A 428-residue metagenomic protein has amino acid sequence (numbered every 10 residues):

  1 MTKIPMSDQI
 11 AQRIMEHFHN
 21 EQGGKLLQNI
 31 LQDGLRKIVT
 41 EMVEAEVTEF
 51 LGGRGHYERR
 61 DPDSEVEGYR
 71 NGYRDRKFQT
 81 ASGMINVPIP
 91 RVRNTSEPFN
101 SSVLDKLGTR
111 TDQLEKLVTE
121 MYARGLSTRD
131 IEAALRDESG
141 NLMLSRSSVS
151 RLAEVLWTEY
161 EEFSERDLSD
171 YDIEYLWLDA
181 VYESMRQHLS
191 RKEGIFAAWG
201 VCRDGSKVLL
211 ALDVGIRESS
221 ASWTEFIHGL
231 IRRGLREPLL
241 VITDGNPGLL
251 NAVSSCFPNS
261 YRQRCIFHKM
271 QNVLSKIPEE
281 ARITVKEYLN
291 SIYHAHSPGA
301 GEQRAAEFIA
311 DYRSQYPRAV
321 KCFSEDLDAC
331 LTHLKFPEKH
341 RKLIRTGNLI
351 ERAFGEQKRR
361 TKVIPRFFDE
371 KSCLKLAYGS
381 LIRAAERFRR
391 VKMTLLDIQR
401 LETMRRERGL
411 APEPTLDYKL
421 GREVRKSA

Functional and structural regions predicted by a protein language model:
M1-D105, S184: Short, conserved DNA-binding cores of transcription-related domains
M1-P5, Q9, R13-H17, G34 (+3 more regions): Acidic/histidine-rich catalytic cores and adjacent linkers of DNA breakage/strand-transfer/modification proteins
T48-S64, T158-D170, E183-Q187, F388-R389: Active-site phosphate-binding and catalytic loops of NTP-dependent enzymes
R70-Y73, M84, P88-T95, S102-L107 (+7 more regions): RNase H-like nuclease fold core
Q113-G125: Short, amphipathic alpha-helical "recognition" segments used to contact nucleic acids or chromatin
R129-N141: DNA-recognition alpha helix
P258-S275: Inter-helix linker motif
Q271-S297: Conserved phosphate-handling catalytic cores of large alpha/beta enzymes
